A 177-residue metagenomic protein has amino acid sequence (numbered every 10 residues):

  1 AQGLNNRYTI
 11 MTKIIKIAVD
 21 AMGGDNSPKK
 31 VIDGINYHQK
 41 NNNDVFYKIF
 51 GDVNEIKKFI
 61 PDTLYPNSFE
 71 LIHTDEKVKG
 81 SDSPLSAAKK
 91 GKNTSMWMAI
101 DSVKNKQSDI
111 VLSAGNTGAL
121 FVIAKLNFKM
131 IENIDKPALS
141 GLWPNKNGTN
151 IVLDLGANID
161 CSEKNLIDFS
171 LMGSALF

Functional and structural regions predicted by a protein language model:
L4-K125, A175: Contiguous, glycine/small-aliphatic-enriched amphipathic segments in soluble metabolic enzymes
I14-D20, K125-M130, N158-N165: Acidic/glycine-enriched edge-of-secondary-structure segments
I35, A87-K92, L126, M130 (+3 more regions): Generic alpha-helical propensity signal that fires on short helical segments and nearby coil/disordered stretches
K57, P144-K146, L166: Non-catalytic structural scaffold of enzyme domains
E76-V78, K146, I159: Residue-level detector of flexible, active-site-proximal loop/helix-junction positions within diverse enzyme catalytic
F121-G156: Short, acidic/small-residue loops that bind anionic groups at enzyme active sites
P137, L153, I159-C161, N165-F177: Active-site glycine-rich loop that binds ribose-phosphate moieties when present
